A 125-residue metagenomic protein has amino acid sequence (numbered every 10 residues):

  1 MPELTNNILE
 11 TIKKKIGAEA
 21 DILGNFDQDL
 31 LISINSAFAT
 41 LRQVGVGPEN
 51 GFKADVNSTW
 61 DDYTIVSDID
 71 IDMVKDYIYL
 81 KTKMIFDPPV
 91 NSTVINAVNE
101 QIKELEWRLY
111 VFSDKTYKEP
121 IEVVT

Functional and structural regions predicted by a protein language model:
M1-D70, W107-T125: Conserved short "hinge" loops at termini or chain/domain junctions
I8-K15, L80, M84-S113: Short, compact, well-ordered microdomains
D76-I78: Elongated alpha-helical scaffolds
